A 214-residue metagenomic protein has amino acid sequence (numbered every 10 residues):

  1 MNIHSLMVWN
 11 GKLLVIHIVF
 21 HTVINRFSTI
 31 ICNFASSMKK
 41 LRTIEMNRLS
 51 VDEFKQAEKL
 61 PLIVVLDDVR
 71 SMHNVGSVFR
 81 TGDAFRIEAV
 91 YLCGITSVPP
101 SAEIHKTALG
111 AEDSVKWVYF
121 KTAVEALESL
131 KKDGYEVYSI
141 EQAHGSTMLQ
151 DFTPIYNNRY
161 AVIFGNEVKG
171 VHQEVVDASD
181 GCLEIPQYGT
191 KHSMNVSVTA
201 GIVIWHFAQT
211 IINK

Functional and structural regions predicted by a protein language model:
L13: Cationic, low-complexity basic patches in intrinsically disordered or flexible, solvent-exposed regions
T22-K214: Post-transcriptional modification and biogenesis factors for structured RNAs of the translation apparatus
